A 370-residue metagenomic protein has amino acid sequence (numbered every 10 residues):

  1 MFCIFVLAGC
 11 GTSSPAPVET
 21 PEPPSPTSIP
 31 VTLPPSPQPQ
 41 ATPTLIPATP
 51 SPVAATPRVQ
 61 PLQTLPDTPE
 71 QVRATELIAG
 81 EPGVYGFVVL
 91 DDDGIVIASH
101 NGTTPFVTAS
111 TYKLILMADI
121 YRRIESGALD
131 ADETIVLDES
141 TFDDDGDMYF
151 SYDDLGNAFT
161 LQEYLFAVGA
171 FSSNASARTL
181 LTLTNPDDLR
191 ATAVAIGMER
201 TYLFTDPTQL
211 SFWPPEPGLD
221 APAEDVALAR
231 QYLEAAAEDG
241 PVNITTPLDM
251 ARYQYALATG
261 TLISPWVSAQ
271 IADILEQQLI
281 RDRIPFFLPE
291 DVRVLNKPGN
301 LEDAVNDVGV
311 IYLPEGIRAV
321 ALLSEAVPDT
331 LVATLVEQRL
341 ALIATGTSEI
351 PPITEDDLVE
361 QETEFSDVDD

Functional and structural regions predicted by a protein language model:
V6-G9: C-terminal motif of bacterial Sec signal peptides marking the signal peptidase cleavage site
G11-P50, A54-A74, N185, V242 (+1 more regions): Structured C-terminal helix/loop/strand segments within mature extracytoplasmic catalytic/sensor domains
P66-N101: A short, well-structured edge-of-sheet supersecondary motif
V84, N157, A177-Q254: Mid-domain, small-residue-enriched loop/turn segments at the edges of structured enzyme/sensor domains
S99-G102, T160-Y164, A170-S176, R230-E238 (+1 more regions): Flexible glycine/proline-enriched surface loops and loop-helix/loop-strand junctions
V107-I135, V320: Active-site SXXK
A131-F150, T184-N185, D206-W213, I271-L275 (+1 more regions): Acidic helix-start/capping segments at beta-turn-to-alpha-helix junctions
F142-L180, P186-L189: Conserved catalytic neighborhood of penicillin-recognizing serine enzymes
